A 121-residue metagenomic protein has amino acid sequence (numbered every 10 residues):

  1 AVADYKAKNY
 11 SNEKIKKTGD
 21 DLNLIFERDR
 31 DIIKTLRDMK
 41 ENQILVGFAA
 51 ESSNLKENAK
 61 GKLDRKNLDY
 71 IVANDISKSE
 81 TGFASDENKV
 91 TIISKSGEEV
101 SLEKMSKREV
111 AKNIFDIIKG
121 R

Functional and structural regions predicted by a protein language model:
A1-S79: Glycine-rich phosphate/dinucleotide-binding loop and adjoining beta-alpha-beta core of small-molecule
L68, D75, E80-R121: Small-residue (G/A/S/T)-rich helix-start motifs and N-terminal tracts that mark the onset
